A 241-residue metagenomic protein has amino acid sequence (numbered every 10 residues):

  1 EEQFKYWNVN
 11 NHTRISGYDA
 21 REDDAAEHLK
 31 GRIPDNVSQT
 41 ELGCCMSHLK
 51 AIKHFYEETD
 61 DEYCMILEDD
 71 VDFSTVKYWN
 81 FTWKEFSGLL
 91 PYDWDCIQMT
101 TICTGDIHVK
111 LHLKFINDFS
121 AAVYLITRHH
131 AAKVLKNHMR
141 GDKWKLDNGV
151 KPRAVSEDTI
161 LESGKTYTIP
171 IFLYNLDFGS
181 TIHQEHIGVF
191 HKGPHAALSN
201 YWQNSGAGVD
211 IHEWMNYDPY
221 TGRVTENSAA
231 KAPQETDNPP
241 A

Functional and structural regions predicted by a protein language model:
E1-L67, V71-A241: An acidic/histidine-cluster motif and surrounding catalytic segment that typifies divalent-metal-assisted enzyme active
